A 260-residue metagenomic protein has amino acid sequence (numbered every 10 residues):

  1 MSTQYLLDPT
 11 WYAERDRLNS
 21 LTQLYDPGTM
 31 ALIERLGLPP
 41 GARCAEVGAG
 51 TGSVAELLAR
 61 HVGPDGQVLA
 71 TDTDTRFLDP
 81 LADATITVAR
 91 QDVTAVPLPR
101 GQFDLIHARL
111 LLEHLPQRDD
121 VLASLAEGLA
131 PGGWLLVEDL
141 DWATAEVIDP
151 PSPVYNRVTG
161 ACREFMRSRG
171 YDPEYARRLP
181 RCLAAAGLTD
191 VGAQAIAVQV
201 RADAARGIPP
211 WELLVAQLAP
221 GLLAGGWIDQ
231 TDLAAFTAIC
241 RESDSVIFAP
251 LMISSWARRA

Functional and structural regions predicted by a protein language model:
T3-D26: Class I SAM-dependent methyltransferase Rossmann-like catalytic core, especially the SAM/SAH-binding loop
Q23-P40, L57: Conserved alpha-helix/loop element of class I SAM-dependent methyltransferases that forms part of the SAM/SAH-binding
A45-V96: Class I SAM-dependent methyltransferase SAM/SAH-binding core
V96-L105: A short acidic, Gly/Pro-enriched loop at the edge of an enzyme's catalytic core that lines a small-molecule cofactor
D104-R118: A short SAM/SAH-binding and catalytic strip from SAM-dependent methyltransferases
D119-W134: A short glycine-rich, Lys/Arg-flanked "PGG" loop and its adjoining helix->strand segment in the class I
L136-A204: Conserved catalytic/acceptor-binding region of the Class I
E174, V191-A260: Conserved Class I S-adenosyl-L-methionine
